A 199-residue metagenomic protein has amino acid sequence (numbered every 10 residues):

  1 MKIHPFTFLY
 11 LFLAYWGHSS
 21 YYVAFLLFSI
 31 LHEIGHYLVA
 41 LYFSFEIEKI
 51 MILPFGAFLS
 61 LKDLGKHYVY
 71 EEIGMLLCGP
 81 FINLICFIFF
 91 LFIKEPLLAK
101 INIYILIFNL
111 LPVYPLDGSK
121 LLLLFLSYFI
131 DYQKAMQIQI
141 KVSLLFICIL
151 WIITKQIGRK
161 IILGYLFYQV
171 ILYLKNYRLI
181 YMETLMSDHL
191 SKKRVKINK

Functional and structural regions predicted by a protein language model:
M1-K199: Hydrophobic transmembrane alpha-helices and their immediate loop junctions in multi-pass integral membrane proteins
